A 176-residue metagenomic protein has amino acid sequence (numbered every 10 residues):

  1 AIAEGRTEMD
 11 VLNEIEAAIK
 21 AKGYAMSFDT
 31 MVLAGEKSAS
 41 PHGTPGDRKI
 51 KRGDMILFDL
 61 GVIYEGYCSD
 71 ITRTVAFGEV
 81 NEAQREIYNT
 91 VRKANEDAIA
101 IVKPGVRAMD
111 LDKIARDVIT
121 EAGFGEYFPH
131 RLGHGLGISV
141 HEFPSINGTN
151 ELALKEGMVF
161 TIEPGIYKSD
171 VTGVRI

Functional and structural regions predicted by a protein language model:
A1-I176: Active-site neighborhoods and metal-handling regions in enzymes and metal-associated proteins
